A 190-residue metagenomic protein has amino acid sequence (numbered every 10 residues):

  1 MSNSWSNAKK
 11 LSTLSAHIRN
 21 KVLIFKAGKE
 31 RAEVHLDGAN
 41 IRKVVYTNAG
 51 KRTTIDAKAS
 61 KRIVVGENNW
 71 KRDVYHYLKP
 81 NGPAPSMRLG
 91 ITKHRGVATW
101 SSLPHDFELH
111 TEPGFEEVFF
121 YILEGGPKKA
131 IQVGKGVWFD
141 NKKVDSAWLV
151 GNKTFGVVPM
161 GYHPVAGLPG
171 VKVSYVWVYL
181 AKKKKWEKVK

Functional and structural regions predicted by a protein language model:
M1-N152, G167-K190: Active-site region of the double-stranded beta-helix
G151-H163: Conserved SET/PR-domain catalytic core that frames the SAM/AdoMet-binding pocket
